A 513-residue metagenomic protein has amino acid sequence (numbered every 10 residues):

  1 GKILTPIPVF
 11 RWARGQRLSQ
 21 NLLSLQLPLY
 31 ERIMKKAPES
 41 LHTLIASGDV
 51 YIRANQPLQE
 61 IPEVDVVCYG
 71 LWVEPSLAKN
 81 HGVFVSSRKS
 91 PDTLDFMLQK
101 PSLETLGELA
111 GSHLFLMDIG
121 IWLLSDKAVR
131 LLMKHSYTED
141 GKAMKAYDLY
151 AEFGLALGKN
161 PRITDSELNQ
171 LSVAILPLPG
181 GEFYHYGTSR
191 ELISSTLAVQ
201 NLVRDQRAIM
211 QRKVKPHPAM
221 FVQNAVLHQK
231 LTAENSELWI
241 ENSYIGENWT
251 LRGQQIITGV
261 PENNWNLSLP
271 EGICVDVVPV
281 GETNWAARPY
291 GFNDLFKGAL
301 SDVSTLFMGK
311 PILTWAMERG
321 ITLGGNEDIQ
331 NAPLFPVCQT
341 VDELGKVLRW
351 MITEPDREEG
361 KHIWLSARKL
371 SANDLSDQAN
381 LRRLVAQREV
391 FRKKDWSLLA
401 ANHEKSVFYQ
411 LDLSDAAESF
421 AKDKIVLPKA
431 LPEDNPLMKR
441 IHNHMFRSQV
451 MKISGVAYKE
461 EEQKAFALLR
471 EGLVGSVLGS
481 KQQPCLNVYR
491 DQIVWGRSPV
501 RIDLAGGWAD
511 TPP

Functional and structural regions predicted by a protein language model:
K2-Y30: Active-site-proximal specificity loops/subdomain of glycosyltransferases
P8-R11, L27-A37, H42-L44, V50-Q59 (+3 more regions): Left-handed beta-helix
Q16-L18, S76-K79: Short, charged, surface-exposed secondary-structure boundary motifs
T43-A54, L77-P91, G496, R501-G506: Extended, Lys/Arg-enriched charged tracts that mediate electrostatic binding to polyanionic substrates
V67, D95, V173, V494-G496 (+1 more regions): A broad, low-specificity signal marking well-ordered, structured residues that form hydrophobic/aromatic
G82-F84, W122, E152-F153, D503 (+1 more regions): Short beta-strand scaffold segments in enzyme catalytic cores
K89-H113: A short, charged helix-loop
L411-D412, A417-P513: ATP-binding N-lobe of GHMP and related small-molecule kinases
